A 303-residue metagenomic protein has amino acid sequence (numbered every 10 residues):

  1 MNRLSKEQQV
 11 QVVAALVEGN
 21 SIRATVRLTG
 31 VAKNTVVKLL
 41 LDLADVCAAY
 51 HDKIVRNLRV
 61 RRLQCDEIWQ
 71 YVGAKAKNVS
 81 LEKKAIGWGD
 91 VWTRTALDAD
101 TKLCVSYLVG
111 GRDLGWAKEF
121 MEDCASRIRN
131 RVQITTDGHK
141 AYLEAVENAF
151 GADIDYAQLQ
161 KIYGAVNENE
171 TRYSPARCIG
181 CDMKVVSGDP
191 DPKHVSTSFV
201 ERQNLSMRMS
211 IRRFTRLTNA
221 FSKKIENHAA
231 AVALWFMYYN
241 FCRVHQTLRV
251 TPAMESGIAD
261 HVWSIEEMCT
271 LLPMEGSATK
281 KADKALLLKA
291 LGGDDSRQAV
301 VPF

Functional and structural regions predicted by a protein language model:
M1-F303: Residue-level recognition of single "structural anchor" positions that define or cap local secondary structure
